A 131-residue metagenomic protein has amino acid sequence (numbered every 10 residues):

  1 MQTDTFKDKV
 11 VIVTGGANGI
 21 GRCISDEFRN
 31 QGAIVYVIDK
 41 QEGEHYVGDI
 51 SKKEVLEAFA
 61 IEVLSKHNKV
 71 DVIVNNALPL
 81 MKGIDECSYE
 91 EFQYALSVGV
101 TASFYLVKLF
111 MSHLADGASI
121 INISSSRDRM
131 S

Functional and structural regions predicted by a protein language model:
D4-V35: Canonical Rossmann dinucleotide-binding motif of NAD(H)/NADP(H)-dependent dehydrogenases/reductases, specifically
K40-E54: Rossmann-fold cofactor-recognition segment
D71-V72, Q93, A118-I123: Conserved catalytic-site loops of classical short-chain dehydrogenases/reductases
N76-M81: Conserved NAD(P)H cofactor-binding loop of Rossmann-fold oxidoreductase domains
G83-Q93: Substrate-binding pocket helix/loop in short-chain dehydrogenase/reductase
V107-K108: A short, exposed helix-loop element centered on a Lys and neighboring polar residues
I121-S131: Catalytic loop of short-chain dehydrogenase/reductase
